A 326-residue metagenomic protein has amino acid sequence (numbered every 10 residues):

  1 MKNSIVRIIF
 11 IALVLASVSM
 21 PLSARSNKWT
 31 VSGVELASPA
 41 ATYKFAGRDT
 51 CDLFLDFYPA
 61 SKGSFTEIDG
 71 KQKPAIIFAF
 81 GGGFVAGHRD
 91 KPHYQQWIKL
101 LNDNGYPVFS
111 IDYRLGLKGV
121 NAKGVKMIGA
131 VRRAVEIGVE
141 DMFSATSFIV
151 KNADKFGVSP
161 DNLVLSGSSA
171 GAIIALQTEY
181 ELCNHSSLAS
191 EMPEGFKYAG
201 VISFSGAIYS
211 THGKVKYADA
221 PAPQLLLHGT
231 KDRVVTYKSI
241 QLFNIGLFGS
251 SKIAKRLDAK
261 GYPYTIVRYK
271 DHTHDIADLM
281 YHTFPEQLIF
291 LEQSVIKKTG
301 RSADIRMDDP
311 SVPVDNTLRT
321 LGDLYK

Functional and structural regions predicted by a protein language model:
M1-W29: Bacterial Sec-dependent N-terminal signal peptides
R25-K71: N-terminal cap/lid segment of alpha/beta-hydrolase-fold proteins
E67, A189-K260: The feature captures the conserved acid-bearing segment of alpha/beta-hydrolase catalytic domains
G70-G83: Short beta-strand element of the alpha/beta-hydrolase
R89-I111, K118: Short amphipathic alpha-helix adjacent to the substrate-entry channel of hydrolases
G129-D154, G249: Alpha/beta-hydrolase active-site loop
S147-A220: Primarily recognizes the serine-hydrolase "nucleophile elbow" in alpha/beta-hydrolase and SGNH/GDSL folds
D258-K326: C-terminal catalytic histidine-bearing segment of alpha/beta-hydrolase fold enzymes
